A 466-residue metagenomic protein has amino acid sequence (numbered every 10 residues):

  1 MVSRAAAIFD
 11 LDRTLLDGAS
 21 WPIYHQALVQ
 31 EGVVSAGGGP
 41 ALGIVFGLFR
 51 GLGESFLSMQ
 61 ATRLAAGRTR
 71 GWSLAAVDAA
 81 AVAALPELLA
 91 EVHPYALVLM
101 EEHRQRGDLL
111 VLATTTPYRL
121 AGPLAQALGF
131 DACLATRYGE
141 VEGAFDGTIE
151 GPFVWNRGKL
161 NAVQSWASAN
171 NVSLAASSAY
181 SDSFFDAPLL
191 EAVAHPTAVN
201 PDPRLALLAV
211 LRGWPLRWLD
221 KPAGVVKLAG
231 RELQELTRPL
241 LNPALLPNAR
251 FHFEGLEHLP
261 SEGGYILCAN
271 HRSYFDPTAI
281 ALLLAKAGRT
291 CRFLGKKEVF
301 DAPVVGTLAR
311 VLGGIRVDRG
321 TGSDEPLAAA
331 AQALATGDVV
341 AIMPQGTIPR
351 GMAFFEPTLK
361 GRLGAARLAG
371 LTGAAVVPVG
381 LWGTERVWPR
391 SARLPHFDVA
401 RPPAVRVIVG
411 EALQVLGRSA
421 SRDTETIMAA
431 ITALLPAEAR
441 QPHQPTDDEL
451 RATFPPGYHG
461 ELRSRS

Functional and structural regions predicted by a protein language model:
V2-G53: Active-site neighborhood of HAD-like aspartate-dependent phosphohydrolases
V2-R4, A79-A80, P86-P239, P243: C-terminal cap/substrate-recognition subdomain and adjoining C-terminal extension of metal-dependent phosphatase-like
A5-F9, L110, S177, G263-A269 (+2 more regions): Generic beta-sheet signal
T14-L15, F145, I348: Hydrophobic "anchor" residues
A75-P94, P222-I266, H271, F275-A279 (+2 more regions): Membrane-anchoring hydrophobic helices of lipid-metabolizing enzymes
L124, P188-L189, L208, L283 (+3 more regions): Hydrophobic/aromatic ligand-binding patch that stacks against planar heteroaromatic rings of cofactors or nucleotides
L124-V141, S261-T321: Catalytic core of membrane glycerolipid acyltransferases/transacylases, capturing the structured, soluble-facing
A229-L236, L327-S466: Non-catalytic C-terminal accessory region of glycerolipid acyltransferases and related lyso-lipid remodeling enzymes
